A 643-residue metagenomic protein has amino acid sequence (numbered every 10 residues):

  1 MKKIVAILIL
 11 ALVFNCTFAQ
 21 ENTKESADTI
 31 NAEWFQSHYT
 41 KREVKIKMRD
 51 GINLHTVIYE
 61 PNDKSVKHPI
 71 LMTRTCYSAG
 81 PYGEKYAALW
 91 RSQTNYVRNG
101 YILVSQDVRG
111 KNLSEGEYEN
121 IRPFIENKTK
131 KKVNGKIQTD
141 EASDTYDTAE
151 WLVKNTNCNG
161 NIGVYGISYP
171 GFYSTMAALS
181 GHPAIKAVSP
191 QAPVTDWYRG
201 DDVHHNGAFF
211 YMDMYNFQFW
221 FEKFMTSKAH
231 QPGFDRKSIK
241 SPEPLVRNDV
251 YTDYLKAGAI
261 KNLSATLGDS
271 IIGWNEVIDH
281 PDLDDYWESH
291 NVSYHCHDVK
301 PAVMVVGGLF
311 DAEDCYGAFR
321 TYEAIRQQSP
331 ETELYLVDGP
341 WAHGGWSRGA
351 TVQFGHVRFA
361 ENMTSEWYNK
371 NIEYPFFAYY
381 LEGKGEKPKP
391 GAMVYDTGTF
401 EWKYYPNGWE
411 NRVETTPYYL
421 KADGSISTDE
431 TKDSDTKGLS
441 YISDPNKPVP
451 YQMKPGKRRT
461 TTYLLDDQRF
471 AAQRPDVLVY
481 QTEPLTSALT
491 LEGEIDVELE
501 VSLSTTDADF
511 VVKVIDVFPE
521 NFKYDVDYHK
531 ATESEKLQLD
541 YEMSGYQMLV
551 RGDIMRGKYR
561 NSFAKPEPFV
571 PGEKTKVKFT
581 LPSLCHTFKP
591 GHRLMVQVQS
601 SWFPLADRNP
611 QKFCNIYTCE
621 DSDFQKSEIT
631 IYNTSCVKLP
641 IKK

Functional and structural regions predicted by a protein language model:
D28-K64, Q481-S487, F569: N-terminal cap/lid segment of alpha/beta-hydrolase-fold proteins
V66-K154, R348-E361, P519, Y524-V526 (+1 more regions): Cap/lid segment of the alpha/beta-hydrolase catalytic domain
R98, N120-K131, G135-Q138, A142 (+1 more regions): Accessory cap/linker subdomain of secreted extracellular hydrolases
T156-S168: Alpha/beta-hydrolase fold nucleophile elbow
I167-M176: Glycine-rich nucleophile elbow surrounding the catalytic serine of serine-hydrolase chemistry
K240-D249, Y254-K261, Q353-K643: C-terminal, loop-rich substrate-recognition/catalytic regions characterized by aromatic stacking residues
V299, V305-G307: Short beta-strand/loop motif that positions the catalytic acidic residue of the alpha/beta-hydrolase fold
A312-F319: Conserved alpha/beta-hydrolase "acid-adjacent" motif
